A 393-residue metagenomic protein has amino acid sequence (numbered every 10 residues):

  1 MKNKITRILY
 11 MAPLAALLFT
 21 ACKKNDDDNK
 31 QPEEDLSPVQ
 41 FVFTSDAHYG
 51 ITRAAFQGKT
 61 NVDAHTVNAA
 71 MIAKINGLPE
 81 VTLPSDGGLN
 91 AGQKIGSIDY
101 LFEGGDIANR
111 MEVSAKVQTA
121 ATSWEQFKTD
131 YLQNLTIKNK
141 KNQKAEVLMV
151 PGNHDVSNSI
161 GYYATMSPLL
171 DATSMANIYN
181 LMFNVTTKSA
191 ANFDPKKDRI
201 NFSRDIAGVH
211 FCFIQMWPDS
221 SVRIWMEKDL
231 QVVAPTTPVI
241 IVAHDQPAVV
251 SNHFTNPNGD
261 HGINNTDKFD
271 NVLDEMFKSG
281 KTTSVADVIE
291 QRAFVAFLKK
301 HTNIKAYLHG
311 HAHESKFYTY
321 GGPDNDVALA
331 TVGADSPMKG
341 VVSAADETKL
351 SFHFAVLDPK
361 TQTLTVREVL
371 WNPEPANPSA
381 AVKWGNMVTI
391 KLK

Functional and structural regions predicted by a protein language model:
K2-R7, M11-S37: Bacterial Sec-dependent N-terminal signal peptides
N25-Q118: N-terminal active-site segment of His-dependent metallophosphoesterases
V39-F41, Y49-A55, L83, S221-W225 (+2 more regions): Short, solvent-exposed loop/turn elements at domain surfaces
F41-F43, E103, M149, I241 (+1 more regions): Residue-level marker for buried hydrophobic side chains located in beta-strands that build the well-ordered beta-sheet
D46, G105-D106, G152-N153, H244 (+1 more regions): Active-site glycine-centered loops adjacent to acidic/histidine catalytic or metal-binding residues that shape
G77-S97, K140-Q143, A191-D198, S203-G322: His/acidic metal-ligating clusters that form di-metal
M111-W225, V233-P238, N264-N271, E275-M276 (+4 more regions): Extended active-site neighborhood of metal-dependent phosphoesterases/phosphodiesterases
A345-K393: A short C-terminal boundary segment appended to hydrolase-like catalytic domains
